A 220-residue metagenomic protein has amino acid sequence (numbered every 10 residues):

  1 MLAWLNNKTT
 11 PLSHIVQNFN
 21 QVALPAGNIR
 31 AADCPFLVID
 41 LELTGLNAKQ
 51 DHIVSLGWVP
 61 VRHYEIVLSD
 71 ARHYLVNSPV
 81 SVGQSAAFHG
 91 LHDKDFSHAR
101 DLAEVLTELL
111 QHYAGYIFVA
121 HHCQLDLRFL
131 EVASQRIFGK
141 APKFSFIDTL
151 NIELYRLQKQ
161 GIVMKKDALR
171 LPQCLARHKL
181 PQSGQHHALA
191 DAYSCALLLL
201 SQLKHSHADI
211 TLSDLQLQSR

Functional and structural regions predicted by a protein language model:
M1-G27, R177, L197-R220: Acidic two-metal-ion nuclease catalytic site recognized across multiple nuclease folds, prominently DnaQ/RNase D-T
W4, P11-E131, Q135-F144, K165-H186: Conserved non-catalytic scaffold segment of RNase H-like nuclease domains
I147-K165: Short alpha-helix plus adjacent loop in nuclease-associated cores
H187-L198: Acidic, divalent-metal-coordinating active-site segment for phosphoryl/phosphodiester hydrolysis, typified by short
